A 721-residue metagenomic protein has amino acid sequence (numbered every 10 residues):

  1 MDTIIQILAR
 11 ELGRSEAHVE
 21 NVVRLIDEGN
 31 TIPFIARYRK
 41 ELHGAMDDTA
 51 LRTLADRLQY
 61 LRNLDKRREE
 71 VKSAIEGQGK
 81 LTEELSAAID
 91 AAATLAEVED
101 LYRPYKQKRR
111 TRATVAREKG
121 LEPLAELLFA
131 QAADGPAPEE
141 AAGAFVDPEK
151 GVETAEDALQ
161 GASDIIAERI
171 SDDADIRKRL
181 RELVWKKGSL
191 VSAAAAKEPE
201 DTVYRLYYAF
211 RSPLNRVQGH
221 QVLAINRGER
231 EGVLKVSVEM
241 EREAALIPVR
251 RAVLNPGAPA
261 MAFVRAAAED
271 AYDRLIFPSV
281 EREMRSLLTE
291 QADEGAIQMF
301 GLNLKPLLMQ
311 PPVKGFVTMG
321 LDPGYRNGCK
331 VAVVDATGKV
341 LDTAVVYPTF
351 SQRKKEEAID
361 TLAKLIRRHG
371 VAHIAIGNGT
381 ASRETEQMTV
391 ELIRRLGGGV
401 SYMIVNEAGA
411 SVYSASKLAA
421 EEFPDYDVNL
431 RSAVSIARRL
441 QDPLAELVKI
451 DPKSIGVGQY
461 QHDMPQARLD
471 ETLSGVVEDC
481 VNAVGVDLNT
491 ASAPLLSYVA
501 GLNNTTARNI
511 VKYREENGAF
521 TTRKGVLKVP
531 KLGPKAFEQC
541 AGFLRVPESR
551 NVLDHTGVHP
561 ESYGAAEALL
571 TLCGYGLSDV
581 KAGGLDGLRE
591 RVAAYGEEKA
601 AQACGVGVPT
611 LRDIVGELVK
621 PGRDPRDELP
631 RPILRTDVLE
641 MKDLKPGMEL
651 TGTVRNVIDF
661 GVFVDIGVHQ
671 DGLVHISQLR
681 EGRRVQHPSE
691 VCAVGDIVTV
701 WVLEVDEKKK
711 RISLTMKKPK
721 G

Functional and structural regions predicted by a protein language model:
M1-E20, D27: Generic start-of-chain signal for non-secretory N-termini
I4, R62-K80, D90, E421-A519 (+4 more regions): Long, highly charged, low-complexity intrinsically disordered interaction regions that mediate electrostatic DNA/RNA
R24-D27, P104, V115-E118, A224-G228 (+15 more regions): Replace "in large, NTP-powered and nucleic-acid-processing enzymes" with "in large, NTP-powered factors and other
Y38-K40, F129, E241, P323 (+11 more regions): Short, ordered loop/turn segments at secondary-structure junctions
A50-T53, Y60, L64-G320, G324-Y426 (+1 more regions): Duplex nucleic acid-engaging cores and interfaces of nucleic-acid transaction enzymes
A74, A88, E99-Y102, G228-E241 (+4 more regions): Structured, non-catalytic alpha/beta "coupling" segments that mediate domain-domain communication and provide generic
E182-S189, L321-Y325, T380-A381, I404-V412 (+5 more regions): A glycine-rich phosphate-binding loop feature that marks nucleotide/adenosyl-phosphate handling sites
V546-G721: Single-stranded RNA-binding regions, centering on S1/OB-family and related RNA-binding modules
